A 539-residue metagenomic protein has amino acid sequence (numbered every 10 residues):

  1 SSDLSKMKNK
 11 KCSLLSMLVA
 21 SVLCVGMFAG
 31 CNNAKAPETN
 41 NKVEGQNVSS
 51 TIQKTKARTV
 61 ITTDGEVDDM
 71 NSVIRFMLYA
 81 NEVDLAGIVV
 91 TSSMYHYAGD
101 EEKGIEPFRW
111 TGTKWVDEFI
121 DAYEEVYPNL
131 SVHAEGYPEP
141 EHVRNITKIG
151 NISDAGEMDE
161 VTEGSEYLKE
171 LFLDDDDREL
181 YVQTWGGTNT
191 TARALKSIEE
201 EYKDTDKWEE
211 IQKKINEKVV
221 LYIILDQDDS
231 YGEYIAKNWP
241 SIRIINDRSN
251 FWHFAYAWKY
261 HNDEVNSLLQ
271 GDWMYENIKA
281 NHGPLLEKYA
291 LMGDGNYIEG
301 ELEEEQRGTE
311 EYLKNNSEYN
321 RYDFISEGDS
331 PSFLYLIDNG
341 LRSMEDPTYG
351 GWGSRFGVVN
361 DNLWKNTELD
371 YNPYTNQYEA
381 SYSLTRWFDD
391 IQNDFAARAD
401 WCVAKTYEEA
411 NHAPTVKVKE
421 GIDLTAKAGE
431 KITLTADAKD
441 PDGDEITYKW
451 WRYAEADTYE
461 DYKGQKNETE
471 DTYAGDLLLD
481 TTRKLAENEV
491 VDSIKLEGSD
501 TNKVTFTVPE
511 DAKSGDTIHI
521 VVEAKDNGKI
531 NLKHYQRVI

Functional and structural regions predicted by a protein language model:
S5-L18: Bacterial N-terminal signal peptides that target proteins for export
M27-G30: C-terminal motif of bacterial Sec signal peptides marking the signal peptidase cleavage site
P37-T435, K439-D471, L478-D480, K484-D492: N-terminal acidic, glycine/proline-rich low-complexity segments
K495-D500: Short beta-strand segments within Ig-like beta-sandwich modules, predominantly Fibronectin type-III
T505-S514, N527: Short, surface-exposed loop/turn segments at beta-strand-coil junctions that are enriched for proline with nearby
I518-I520: Hydrophobic beta-strand segments within extracellular beta-sandwich modules
K525-N531: Short, solvent-exposed loop/turn segments at the edges of extracellular beta-sandwich modules
